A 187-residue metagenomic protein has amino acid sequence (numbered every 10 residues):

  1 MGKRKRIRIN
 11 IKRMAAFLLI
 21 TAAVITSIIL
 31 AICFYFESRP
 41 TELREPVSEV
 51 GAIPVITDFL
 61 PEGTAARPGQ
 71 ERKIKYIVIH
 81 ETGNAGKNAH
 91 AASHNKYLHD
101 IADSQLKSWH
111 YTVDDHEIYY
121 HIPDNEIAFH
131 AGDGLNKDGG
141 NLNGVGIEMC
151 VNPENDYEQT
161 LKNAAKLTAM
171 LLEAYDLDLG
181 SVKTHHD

Functional and structural regions predicted by a protein language model:
G2, I7-R8, R13-A16, A23 (+4 more regions): Basic/polar, cationic surfaces and motifs that engage anionic cell-wall and phosphate/carboxylate ligands
P46-D176: Active-site-adjacent loop/helix surface patches within enzyme catalytic domains that shape the substrate-binding cleft
